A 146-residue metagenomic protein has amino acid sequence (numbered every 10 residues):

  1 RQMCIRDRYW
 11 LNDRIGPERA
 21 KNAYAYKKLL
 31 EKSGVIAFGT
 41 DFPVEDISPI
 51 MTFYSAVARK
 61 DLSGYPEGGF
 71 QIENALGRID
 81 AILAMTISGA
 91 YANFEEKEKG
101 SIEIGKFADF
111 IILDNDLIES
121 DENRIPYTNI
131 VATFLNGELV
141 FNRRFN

Functional and structural regions predicted by a protein language model:
R1-I5: Short, small-residue-biased leader/transition segments that mark boundaries at the very start of proteins
R6-R19, I50, Y54, S63-P66: Acidic-aromatic pocket-rim loops
R8-A37: Phosphate/diphosphate-binding loops
E31, V35, V44-N146: Active-site microenvironment of metallo-dependent hydrolases
D41: Active-site glycine-centered loops adjacent to acidic/histidine catalytic or metal-binding residues that shape
